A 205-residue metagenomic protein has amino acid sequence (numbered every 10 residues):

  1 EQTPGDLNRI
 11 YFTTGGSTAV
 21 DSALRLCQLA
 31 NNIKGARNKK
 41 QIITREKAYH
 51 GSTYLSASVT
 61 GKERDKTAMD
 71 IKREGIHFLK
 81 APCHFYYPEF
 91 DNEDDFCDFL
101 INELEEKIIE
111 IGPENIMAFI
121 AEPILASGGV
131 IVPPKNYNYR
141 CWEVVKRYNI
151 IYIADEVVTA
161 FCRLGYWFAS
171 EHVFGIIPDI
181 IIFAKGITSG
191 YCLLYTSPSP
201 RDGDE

Functional and structural regions predicted by a protein language model:
E1, S170, S197: Acidic-glycine-rich active-site phosphate/pyrophosphate-binding loop
Q2-M117: PLP-dependent aspartate aminotransferase-fold enzymes
I10-V20, V158, I182-T188: Active-site nucleophile and cofactor-binding loops and adjacent substrate-binding regions of central metabolic enzymes
A23, I120, I153-A154, I177 (+1 more regions): Generic enzyme active-site microenvironment
E114-G129: Short acidic, glycine-rich surface-loop motifs adjacent to enzyme active sites
I131-G165: Catalytic PLP-binding core of fold-type I/II PLP enzymes
A169-K185: Conserved active-site segment immediately N-terminal to the catalytic lysine that forms the internal aldimine
Y195-E205: Single conserved hydrophobic/aromatic residue that forms the stacking wall/gate of nucleotide- or nucleobase-binding
